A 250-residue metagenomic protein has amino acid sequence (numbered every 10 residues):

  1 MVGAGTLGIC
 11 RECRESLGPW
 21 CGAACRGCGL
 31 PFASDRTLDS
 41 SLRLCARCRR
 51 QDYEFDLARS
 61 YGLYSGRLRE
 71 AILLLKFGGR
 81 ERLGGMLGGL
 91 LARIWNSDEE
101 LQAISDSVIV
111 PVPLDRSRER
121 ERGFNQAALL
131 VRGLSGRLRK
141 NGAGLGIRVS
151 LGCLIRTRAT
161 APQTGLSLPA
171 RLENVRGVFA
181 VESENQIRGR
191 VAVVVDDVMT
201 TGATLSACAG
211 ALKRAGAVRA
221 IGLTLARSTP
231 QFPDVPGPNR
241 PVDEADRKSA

Functional and structural regions predicted by a protein language model:
M1-A250: Glycine-rich phosphate/pyrophosphate-handling loop used in enzymes and phosphotransfer proteins
